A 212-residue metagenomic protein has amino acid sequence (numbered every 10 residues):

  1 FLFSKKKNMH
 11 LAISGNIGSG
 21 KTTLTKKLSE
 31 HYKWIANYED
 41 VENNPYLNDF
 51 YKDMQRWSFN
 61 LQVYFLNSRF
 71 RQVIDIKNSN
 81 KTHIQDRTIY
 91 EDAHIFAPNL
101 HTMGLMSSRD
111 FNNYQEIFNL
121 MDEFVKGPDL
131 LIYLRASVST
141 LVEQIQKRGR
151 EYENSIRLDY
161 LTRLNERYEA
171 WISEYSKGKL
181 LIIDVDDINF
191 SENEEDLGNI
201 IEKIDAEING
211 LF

Functional and structural regions predicted by a protein language model:
I13: Hydrophobic anchor at the beta1->P-loop junction of P-loop NTPases
N16: P-loop (Walker A) phosphate-binding loop of NTP-binding proteins
K21: Conserved lysine of the Walker
L24-T25: Post-Walker A alpha-helix
E30-S68: Conserved substrate/cofactor phosphate-moiety recognition/catalytic segment in nucleotide-dependent phosphotransferases
W57, L61-K126: Glycine-rich phosphate-binding loop used to anchor ATP phosphates in small-molecule kinases, encompassing both
I95-E169: A glycine- and Lys/Arg-enriched "phosphate-lid" helix/loop adjacent to the NTP-binding pocket of small-molecule kinases
V142-F212: NTP-dependent small-molecule kinase module
